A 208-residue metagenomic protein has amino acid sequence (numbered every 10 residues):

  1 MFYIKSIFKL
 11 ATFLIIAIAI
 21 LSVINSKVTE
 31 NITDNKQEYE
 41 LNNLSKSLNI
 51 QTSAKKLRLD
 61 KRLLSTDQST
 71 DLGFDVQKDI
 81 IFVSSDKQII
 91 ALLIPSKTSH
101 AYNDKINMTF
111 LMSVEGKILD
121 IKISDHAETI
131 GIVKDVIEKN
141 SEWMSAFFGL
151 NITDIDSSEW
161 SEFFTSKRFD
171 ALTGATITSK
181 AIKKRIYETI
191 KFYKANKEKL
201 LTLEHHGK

Functional and structural regions predicted by a protein language model:
F2-K208: Flexible, solvent-exposed loop/hinge segments and secondary-structure transition points
